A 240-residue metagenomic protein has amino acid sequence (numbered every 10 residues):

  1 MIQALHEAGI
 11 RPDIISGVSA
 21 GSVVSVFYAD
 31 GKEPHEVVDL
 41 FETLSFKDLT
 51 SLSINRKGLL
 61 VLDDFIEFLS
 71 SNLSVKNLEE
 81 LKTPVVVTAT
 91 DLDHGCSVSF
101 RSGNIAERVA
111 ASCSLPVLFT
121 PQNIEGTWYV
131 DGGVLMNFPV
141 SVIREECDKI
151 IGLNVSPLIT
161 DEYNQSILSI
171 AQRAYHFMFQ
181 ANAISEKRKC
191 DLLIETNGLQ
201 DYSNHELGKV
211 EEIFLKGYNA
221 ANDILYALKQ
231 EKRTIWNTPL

Functional and structural regions predicted by a protein language model:
M1-V18, V26-L240: Patatin-like phospholipase
